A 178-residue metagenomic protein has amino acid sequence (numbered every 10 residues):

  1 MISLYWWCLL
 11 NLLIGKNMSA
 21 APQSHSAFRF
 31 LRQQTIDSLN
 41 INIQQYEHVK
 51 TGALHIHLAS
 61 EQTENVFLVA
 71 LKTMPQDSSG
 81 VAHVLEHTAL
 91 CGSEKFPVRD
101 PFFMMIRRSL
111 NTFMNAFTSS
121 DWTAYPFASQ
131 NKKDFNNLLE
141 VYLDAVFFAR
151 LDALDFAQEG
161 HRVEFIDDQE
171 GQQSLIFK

Functional and structural regions predicted by a protein language model:
M1-W6: Bacterial N-terminal signal peptides that target proteins for export
W7-L12: Bacterial N-terminal signal peptides
K16-A20: Signal peptide processing junction and immediate N-terminal pro/mature segment of secreted/exported proteins
A21-Q62: N- or domain-start disorder-to-order transition segments that initiate the globular core
F30-Q33, N65-V66, A70-K72, E170-K178: Short N-terminal helix-initiation segments at or just after the protein's N-terminus
I43, L54, V66, W122 (+1 more regions): A residue-level signal for beta-strand positions that form part of recognition/binding surfaces within mature
A59-D144, A149, D155-F156: M16/MPP (pitrilysin/insulinase) zinc-metallopeptidase core fold and M16-derived inactive scaffolds
A149-K178: Acidic/histidine-enriched alpha-helical segments
